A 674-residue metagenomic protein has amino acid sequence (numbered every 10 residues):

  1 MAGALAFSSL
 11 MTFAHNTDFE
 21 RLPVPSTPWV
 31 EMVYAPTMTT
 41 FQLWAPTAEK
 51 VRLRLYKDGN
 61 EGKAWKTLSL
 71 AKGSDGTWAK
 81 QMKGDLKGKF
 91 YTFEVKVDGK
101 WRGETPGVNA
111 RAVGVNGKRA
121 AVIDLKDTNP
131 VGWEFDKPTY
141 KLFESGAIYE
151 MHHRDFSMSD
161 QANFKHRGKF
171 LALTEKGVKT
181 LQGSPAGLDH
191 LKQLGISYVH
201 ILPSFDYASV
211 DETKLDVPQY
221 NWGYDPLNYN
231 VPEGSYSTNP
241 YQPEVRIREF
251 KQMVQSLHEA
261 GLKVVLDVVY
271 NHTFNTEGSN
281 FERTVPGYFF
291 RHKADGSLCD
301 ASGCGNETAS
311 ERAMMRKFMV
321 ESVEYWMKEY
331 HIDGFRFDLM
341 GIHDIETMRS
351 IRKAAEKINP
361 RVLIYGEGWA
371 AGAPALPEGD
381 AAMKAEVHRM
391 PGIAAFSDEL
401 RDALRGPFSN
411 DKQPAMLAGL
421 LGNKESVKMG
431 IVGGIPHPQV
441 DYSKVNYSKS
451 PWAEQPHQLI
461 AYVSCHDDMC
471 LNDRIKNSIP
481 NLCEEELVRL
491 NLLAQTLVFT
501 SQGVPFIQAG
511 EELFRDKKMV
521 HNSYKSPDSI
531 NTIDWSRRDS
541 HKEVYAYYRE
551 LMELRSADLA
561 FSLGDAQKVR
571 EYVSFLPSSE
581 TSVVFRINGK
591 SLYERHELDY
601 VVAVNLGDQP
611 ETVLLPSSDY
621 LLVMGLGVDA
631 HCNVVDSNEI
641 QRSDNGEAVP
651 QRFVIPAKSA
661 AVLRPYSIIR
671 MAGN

Functional and structural regions predicted by a protein language model:
H15-P36, G73-E175: The feature marks proteins involved in alpha-glucan
A35-Q42, P46-E49, S574-P616: Carbohydrate-binding surface patches
L43, E49-N60, P610-V634: Beta-strand-rich binding/interaction modules
L43, F93, M151, I201 (+8 more regions): Conserved, mostly hydrophobic/aromatic
A45, K87-Y91, R642-N674: C-terminal beta-strand-rich structural cap/linker in extracellular carbohydrate-active enzymes
N116, A120-I123, R352-K353, K357 (+7 more regions): Conserved alpha/beta catalytic core and glycan-binding cleft of carbohydrate-active enzymes
R154-Y330, H343-N359, L363, P374-A375: Substrate-binding/active-site clefts of carbohydrate-active enzymes
D539-D565: Catalytic cores of secreted or luminal carbohydrate-active enzymes
